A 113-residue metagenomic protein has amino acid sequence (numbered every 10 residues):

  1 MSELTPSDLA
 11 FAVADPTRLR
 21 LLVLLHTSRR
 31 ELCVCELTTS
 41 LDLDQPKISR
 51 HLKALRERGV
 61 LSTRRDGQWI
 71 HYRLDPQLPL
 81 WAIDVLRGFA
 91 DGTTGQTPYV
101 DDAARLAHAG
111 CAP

Functional and structural regions predicted by a protein language model:
M1-L4, L80-P113: Amphipathic alpha-helical dimerization/coiled-coil segments that flank or bridge DNA-binding/regulatory modules
S2-D44, W69-L78: N-terminal helix-turn-helix DNA-binding core of bacterial DNA-binding proteins
R18, R50-H51: Histidine-centered divalent metal-coordination motifs
T39, R50, R56-E57: Alpha-helical residues within the helix-turn-helix
K47: Residues in the helix-turn-helix
E57-D66, R73-L74: Beta-hairpin "wing" of winged helix-turn-helix
